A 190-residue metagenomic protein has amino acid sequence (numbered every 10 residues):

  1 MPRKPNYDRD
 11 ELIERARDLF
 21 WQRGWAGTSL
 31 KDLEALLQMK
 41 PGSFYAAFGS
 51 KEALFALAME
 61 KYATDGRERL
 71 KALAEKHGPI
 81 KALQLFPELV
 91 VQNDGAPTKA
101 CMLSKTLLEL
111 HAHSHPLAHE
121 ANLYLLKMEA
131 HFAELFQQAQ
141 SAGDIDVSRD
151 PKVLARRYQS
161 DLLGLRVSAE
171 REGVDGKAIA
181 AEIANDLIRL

Functional and structural regions predicted by a protein language model:
M1-Y7, S148: N-terminal intrinsically disordered/low-complexity leader segments
D10, E14, C101-S104: Short alpha-helical elements of helix-turn-helix
E11, R15, L19-A53, L57: Helix-turn-helix
R15, L19, L89, D161-S168: Amphipathic alpha-helical interface segments
L57, L70-K99, P151-Y158: Hydrophobic alpha-helical connector segments
E60-D65: Short, basic, alpha-helical segments at the C-terminal edge of helix-turn-helix-like DNA-binding modules
A96-P116: Amphipathic alpha-helical segments used for helix-helix packing
P116-K127, Q140-L187: Hydrophobic/aromatic-rich alpha-helical bundle segments in the mid-to-C-terminal region
